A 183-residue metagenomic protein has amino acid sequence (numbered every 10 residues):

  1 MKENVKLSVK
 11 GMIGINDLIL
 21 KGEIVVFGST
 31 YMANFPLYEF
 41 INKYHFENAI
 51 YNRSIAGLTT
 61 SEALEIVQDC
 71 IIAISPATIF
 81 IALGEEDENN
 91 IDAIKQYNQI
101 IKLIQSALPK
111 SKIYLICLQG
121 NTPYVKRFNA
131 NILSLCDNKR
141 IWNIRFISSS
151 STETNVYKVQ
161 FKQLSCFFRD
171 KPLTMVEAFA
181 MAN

Functional and structural regions predicted by a protein language model:
M1-A73: Serine-esterase "nucleophile elbow" of acetyl-processing enzymes
K43-H45, L58, E65-N183: Alpha-helical cap/lid subdomain in secreted, periplasmic, or secretory-pathway luminal O-acyl-processing enzymes
